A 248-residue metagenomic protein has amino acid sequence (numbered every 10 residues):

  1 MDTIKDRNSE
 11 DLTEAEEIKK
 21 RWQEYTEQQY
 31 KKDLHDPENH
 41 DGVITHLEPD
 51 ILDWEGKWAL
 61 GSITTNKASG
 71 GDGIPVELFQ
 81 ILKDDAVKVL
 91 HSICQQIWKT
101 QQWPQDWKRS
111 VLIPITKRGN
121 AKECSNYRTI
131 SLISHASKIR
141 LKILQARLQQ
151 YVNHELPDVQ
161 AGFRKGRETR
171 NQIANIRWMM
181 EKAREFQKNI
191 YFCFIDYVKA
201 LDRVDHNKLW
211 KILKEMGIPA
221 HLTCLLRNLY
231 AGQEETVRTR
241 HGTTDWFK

Functional and structural regions predicted by a protein language model:
M1-N126, S131, H135-I139, L156 (+1 more regions): Surface-exposed loop/turn segments and immediately adjacent short secondary-structure elements within folded domains
T3, N66-I74, E123-L132, R170-K211: Conserved catalytic palm subdomain of right-hand nucleotidyl-transferase polymerases, strongest for RNA-directed enzymes
I44, G73-L82, Q160-R167, F194-A200: Conserved short loop/turn motifs at secondary-structure junctions
D53-S62, V89-I97, I143-R147, N171-R184 (+1 more regions): Inter-domain linker/hinge segments that demarcate the starts of reverse transcriptase and RNase H-type modules
T65, A121, Q150, E181-E185 (+1 more regions): Conserved helix-loop functional segments at active or binding sites
V87-K88, Q150-Q160, L213-C224: Cytochrome P450 catalytic domain signature, combining two hallmark sequence patches
L141-K142, A146-F163, W246: Electropositive, glycine- and tryptophan-enriched low-complexity nucleic-acid-binding patches
Y197-K248: Conserved polymerase palm-domain catalytic core
